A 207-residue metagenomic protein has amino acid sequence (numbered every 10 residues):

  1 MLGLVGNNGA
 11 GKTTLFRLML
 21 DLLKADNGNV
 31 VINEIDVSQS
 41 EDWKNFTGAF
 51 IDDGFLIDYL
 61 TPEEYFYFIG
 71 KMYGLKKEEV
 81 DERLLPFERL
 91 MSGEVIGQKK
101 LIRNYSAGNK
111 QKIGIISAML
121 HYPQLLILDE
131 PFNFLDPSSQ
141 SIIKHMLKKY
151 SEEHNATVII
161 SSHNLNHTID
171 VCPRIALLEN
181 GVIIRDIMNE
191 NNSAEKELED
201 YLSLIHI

Functional and structural regions predicted by a protein language model:
V5-N7: The feature captures the beta-strand-to-loop junction immediately N-terminal to the Walker
L20: Helix-to-loop junction immediately C-terminal to a conserved catalytic motif
G28-W43, R185: Conserved ABC transporter NBD signature motif
L120-Q124: A short, proline-enriched helix->beta-strand linker immediately N-terminal to the Walker B motif in ABC-type P-loop
L126-E130: Catalytic Walker B motif of ABC-type/P-loop ATPase nucleotide-binding domains
P137-S139: Helix N-cap at the start of a conserved alpha-helix in ABC-type nucleotide-binding domains
S161-H163: H-loop/switch region of ABC-family ATPase nucleotide-binding domains
I205-I207: Conserved small/polar residues in nucleotide/adenosyl-binding loops
